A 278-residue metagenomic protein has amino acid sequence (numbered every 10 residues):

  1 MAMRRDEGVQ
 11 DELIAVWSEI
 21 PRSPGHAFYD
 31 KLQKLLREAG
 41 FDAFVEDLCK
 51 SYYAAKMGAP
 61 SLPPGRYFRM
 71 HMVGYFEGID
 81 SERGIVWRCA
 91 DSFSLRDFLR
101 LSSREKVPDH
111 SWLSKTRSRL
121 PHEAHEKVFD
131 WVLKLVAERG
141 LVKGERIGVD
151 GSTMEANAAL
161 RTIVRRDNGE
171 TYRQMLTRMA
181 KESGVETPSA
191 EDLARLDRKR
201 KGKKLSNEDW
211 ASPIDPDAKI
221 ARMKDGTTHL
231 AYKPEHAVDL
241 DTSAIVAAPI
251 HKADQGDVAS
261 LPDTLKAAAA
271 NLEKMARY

Functional and structural regions predicted by a protein language model:
M1-E46, K181-G202: Charged, often Cys/His-bearing segments associated with DNA-binding zinc-finger transcription factors
E7-G8, D47, H71, R96-S114: Peripheral, non-cofactor segments flanking catalytic/redox cores
H26-M72, E77: Basic, short loop/linker segments at the boundary and entry of helix-turn-helix/winged-helix-like folds
P63, W87-A90, R100-L101, P108-Y278: Polybasic low-complexity intrinsically disordered regions
V73-F76, D91, L95: Amphipathic alpha-helical interaction surfaces
F76-I79, N168: Alpha-helical scaffold/interaction cores of sigma-54-like transcription cofactors and many family A DNA polymerases
I79-C89: Short, charged amphipathic recognition helices of the HTH superfamily and cognate SANT/SANTA-like modules
